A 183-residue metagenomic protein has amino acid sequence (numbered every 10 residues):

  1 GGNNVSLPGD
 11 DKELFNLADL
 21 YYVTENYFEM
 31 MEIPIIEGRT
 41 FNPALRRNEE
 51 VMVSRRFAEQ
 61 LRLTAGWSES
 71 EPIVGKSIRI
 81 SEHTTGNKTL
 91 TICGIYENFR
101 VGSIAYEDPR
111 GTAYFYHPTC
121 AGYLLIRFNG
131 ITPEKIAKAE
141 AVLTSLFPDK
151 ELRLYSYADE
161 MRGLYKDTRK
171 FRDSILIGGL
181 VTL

Functional and structural regions predicted by a protein language model:
G1, E37, V74, C93 (+1 more regions): Short glycine-rich loop/turn motifs that provide flexible caps or phosphate-binding loops at active sites
G1-N3, R47-E50, R162-D167: Short, solvent-exposed polar/charged micro-motifs at secondary-structure junctions
G1-N42, L154-A158: Short amphipathic beta-strand/extended segments in non-transmembrane regions
G2-D11, S70-E71, A105-G111: Short, surface-exposed loop/helix-turn segments at secondary-structure junctions that function as lids/hinges flanking
K12-L20, E29, R39-V53, S77-N98 (+1 more regions): Beta-strand-rich non-transmembrane domains
E25-R39, M52-K76: Short, solvent-exposed hinge/capping segments at secondary-structure junctions
R55, E59, H83-R172: "Rare, low-scoring activations can occur in soluble or secreted enzymes where short amphipathic helices or signal
R169-L183: Hydrophobic alpha-helical transmembrane segments of multi-pass inner-membrane transport and secretion
